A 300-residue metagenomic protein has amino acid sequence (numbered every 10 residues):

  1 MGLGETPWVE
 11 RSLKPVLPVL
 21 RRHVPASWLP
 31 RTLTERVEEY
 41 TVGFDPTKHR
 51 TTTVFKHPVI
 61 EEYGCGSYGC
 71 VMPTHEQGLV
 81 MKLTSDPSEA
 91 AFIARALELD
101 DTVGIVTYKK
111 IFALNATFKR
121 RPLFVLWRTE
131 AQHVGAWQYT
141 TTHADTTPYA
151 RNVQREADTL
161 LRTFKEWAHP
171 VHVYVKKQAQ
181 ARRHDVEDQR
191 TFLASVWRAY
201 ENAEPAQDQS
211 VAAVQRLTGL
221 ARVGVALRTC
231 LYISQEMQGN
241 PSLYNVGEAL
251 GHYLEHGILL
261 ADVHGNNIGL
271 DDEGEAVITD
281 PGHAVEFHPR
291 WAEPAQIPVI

Functional and structural regions predicted by a protein language model:
G4, W8-Q77: ATP-binding glycine-rich phosphate-binding loop
V59-N115: ATP-binding glycine-rich loop module of kinase domains
V80-P87, W127-T129, D280-G282: Active-site ExK catalytic segment of metal-dependent nucleases
G104-S242: Conserved structural core of kinase catalytic domains
E248-I258: Protein kinase catalytic-loop region centered on the HRD/HxD motif
I258-I300: Catalytic activation segment of kinase domains across protein kinase-like and atypical kinase folds
